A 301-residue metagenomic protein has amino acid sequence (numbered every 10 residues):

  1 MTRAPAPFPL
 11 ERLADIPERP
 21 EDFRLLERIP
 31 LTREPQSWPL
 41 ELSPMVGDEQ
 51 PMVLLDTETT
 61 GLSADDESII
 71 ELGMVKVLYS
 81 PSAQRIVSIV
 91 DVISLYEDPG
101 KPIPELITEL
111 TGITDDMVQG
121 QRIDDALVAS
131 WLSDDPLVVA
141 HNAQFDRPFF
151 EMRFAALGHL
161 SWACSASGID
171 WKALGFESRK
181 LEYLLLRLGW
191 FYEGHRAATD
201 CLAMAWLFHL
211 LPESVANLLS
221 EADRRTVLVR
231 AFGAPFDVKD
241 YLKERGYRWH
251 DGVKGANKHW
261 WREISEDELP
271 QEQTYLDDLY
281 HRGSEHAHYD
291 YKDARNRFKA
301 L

Functional and structural regions predicted by a protein language model:
M1-S43, L210-L301: Acidic two-metal-ion nuclease catalytic site recognized across multiple nuclease folds, prominently DnaQ/RNase D-T
T2-L160, S178-H195, E285-H286, K292: Conserved non-catalytic scaffold segment of RNase H-like nuclease domains
Q121-A126, R196-M204, G252-E263: Short linear loop/turn motifs
D134-R153, W171-P235: Acidic, Mg2+-coordinating catalytic module of metal-dependent nucleases/exonucleases that use a two-metal-ion mechanism
L157-W171: Conserved beta-strand -> loop -> alpha-helix junction used to position metal-binding or nucleic-acid-contacting
